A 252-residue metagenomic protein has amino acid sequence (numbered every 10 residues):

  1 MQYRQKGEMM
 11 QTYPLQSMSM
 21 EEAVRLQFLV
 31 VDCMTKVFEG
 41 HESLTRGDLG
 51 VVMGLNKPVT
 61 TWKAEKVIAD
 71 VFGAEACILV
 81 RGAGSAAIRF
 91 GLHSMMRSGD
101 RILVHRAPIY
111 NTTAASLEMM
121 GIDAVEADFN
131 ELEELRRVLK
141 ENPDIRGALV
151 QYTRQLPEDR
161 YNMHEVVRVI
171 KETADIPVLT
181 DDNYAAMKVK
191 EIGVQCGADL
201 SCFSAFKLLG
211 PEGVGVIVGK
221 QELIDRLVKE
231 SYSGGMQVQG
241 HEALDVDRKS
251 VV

Functional and structural regions predicted by a protein language model:
R4-F38, G54, D70-V252: Conserved PLP-enzyme active-site core in the AAT-like
T35-D70: N-terminal, Lys/Arg-enriched amphipathic/low-complexity engagement segments that precede the first folded domain
